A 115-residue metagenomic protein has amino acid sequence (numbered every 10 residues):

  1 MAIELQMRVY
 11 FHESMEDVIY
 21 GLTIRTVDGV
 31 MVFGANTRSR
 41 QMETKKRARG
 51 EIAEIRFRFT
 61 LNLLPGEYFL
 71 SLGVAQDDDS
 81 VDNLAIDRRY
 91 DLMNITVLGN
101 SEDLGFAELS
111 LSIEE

Functional and structural regions predicted by a protein language model:
M1-E115: Localized sequence-composition bias
